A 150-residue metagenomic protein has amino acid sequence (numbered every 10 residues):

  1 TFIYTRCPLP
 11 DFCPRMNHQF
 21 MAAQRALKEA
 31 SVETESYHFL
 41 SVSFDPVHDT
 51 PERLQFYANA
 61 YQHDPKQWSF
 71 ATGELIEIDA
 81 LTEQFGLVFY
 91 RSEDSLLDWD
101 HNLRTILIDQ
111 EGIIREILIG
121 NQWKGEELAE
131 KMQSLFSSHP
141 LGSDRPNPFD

Functional and structural regions predicted by a protein language model:
T1-P8, F44: Aromatic-flanked redox-active Cys/Sec active sites in thiol-based oxidoreductases, especially the WC-centered
F2, L40-V42, I108: Short hydrophobic segments within beta-strands
I3-R6, Q24-S31, Y61-Q62, T82-F85 (+3 more regions): Sec/Tat-exported extracytoplasmic proteins
C7-D11, T105: The canonical Cys-X-X-Cys-His
P8-L9, K66, R115-E116: Short small-residue beta-strand/loop micro-motif enriched in glycine and branched aliphatics
P10, H48-P51, Q122-E126: Loop/helix-junction capping segments adjacent to catalytic residues or to phosphate/diphosphate-binding pockets
R15-L81: Structural microenvironment flanking redox-active thiols in thiol-disulfide oxidoreductases
R25, E83, S92-D150: Thiol-/selenol-based redox modules, centered on thioredoxin-like and closely related oxidoreductase domains
